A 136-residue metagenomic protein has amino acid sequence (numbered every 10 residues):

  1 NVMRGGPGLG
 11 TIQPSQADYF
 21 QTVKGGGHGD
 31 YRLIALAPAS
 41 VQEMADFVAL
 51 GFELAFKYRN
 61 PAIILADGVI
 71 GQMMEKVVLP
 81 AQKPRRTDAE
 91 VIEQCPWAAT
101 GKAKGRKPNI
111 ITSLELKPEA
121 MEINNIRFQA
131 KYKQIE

Functional and structural regions predicted by a protein language model:
N1-L9, S40-Q42, G68-I70: Acidic, glycine-rich active-site loops and adjacent beta-strand->loop/helix elements that engage anionic groups
N1-M3, G27-Y31, K117-I123: Generic detector of short, locally flexible boundary/turn motifs and exposed helical patches
N1-V23, G29, K131-E136: Contiguous N-terminal and early-domain "leader" segments and peripheral loops that mark the onset or edge of a domain
G6-G10, A35-A37, N124, F128: N-terminal start-of-chain detector that recognizes signal peptides and the immediate post-cleavage beginning
P7-Q16, D46-A49, M73-P80: Short acidic, glycine/serine/threonine-rich loops at helix termini
Q13-G68: Conserved thiamine diphosphate
R59-E136: Conformationally flexible catalytic loops at phosphate/diphosphate-handling active centers
